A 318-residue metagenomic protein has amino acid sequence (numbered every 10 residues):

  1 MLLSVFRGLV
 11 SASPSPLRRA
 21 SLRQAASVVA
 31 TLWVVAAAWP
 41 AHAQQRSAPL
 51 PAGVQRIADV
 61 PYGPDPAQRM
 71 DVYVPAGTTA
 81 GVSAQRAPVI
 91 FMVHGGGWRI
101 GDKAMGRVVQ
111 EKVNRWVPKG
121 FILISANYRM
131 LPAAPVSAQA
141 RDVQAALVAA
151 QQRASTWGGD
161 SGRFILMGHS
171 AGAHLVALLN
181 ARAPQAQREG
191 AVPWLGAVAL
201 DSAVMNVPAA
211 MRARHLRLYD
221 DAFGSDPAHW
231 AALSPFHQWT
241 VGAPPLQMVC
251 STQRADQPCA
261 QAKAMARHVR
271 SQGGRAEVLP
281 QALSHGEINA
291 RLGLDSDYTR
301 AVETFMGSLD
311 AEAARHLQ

Functional and structural regions predicted by a protein language model:
Q44-V82: N-terminal cap/lid segment of alpha/beta-hydrolase-fold proteins
R46-P49, D65, A203-Q238: Mobile cap/lid helix-loop segments that gate and shape the active-site cleft of serine hydrolases
Q85-G96: Short beta-strand element of the alpha/beta-hydrolase
A104-I124: Short amphipathic alpha-helix adjacent to the substrate-entry channel of hydrolases
P135-A154: Alpha/beta-hydrolase active-site loop
V148-M211: Primarily recognizes the serine-hydrolase "nucleophile elbow" in alpha/beta-hydrolase and SGNH/GDSL folds
V249, K263-A266, R270-Q318: C-terminal catalytic histidine-bearing segment of alpha/beta-hydrolase fold enzymes
A255-Q261: Conserved alpha/beta-hydrolase "acid-adjacent" motif
